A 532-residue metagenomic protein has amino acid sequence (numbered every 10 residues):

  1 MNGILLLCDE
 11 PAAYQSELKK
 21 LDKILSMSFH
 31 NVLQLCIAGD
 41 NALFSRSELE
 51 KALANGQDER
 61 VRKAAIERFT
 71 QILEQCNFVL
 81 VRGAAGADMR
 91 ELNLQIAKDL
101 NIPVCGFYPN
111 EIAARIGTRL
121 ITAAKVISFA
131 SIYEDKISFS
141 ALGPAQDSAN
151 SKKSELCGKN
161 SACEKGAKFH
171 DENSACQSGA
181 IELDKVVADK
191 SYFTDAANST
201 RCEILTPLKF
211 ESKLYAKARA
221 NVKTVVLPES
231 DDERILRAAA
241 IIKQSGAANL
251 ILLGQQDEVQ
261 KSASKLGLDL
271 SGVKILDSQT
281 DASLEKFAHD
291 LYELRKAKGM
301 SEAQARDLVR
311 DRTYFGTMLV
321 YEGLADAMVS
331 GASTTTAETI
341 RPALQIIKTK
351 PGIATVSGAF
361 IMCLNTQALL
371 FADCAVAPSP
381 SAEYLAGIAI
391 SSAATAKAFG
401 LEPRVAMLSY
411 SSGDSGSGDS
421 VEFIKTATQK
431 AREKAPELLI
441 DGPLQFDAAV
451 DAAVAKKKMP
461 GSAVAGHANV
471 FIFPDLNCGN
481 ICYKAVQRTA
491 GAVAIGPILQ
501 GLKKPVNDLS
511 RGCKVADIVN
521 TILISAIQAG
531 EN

Functional and structural regions predicted by a protein language model:
M1-D147, K152-E155, C176-I204: Flexible phosphate-sensing "switch/lid" loops adjacent to ATP/NTP-binding sites across phosphate-transfer
S151, G158, T349-K350: Short, solvent-exposed secondary-structure boundary motifs
S154-Q177: Long, intrinsically disordered low-complexity tandem-repeat segments
E203-A465, V470-N532: Anion-binding alpha/beta catalytic cores of soluble intermediary-metabolism enzymes, centered on
